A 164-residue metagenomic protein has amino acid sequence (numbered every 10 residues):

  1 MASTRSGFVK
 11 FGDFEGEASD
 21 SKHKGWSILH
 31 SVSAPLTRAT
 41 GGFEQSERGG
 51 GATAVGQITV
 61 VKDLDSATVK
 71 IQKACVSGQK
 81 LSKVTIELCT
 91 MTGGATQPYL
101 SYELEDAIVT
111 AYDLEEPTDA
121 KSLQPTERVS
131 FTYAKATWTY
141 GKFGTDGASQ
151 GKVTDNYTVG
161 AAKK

Functional and structural regions predicted by a protein language model:
M1-K164: Glycine-rich, low-complexity intrinsically disordered segments
